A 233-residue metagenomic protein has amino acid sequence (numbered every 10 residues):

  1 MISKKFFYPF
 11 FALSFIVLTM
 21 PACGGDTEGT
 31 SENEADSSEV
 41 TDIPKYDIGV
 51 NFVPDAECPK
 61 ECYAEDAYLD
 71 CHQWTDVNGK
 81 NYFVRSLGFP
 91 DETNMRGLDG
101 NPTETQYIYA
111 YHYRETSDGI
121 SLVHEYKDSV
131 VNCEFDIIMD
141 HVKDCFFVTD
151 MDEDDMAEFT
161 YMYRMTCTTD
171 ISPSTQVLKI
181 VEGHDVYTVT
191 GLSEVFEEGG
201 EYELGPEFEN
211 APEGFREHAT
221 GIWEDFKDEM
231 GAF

Functional and structural regions predicted by a protein language model:
I2-F11: Bacterial N-terminal signal peptides that target proteins for export
T19-A22: C-terminal motif of bacterial Sec signal peptides marking the signal peptidase cleavage site
D26-G79, S174-Q176, V181-F233: Acidic, small-residue rich beta-repeat scaffolds with periodic aromatic anchors
N78-S86, D152-Y163: Acidic/hydrophobic-patterned starts of short beta strands in beta-sheet-rich repeat architectures
R85, E92-E104, E134-M139, T166-S172: Short consensus segments that form the blades of beta-propeller domains, in both extracellular/periplasmic
T105, Y109-H124, D170-S193: Beta-propeller blade repeat segments, especially FG-GAP/WD-type strand-to-loop junctions in 6- to 7-bladed propeller
V123-I138, F196-E209: Surface-exposed loop and turn segments in beta-propeller and other repeat-based domains that flank or scaffold
F147-A157, V181-V186: A short, structured loop/turn motif at beta-sheet edges
